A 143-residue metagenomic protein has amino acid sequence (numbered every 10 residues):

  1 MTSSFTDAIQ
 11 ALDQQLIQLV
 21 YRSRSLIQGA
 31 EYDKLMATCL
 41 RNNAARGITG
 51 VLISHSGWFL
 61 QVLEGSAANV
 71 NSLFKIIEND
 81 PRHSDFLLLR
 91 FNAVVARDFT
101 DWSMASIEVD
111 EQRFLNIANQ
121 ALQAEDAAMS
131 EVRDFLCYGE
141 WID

Functional and structural regions predicted by a protein language model:
T2-D143: Charge-rich, low-complexity N-terminal segments
